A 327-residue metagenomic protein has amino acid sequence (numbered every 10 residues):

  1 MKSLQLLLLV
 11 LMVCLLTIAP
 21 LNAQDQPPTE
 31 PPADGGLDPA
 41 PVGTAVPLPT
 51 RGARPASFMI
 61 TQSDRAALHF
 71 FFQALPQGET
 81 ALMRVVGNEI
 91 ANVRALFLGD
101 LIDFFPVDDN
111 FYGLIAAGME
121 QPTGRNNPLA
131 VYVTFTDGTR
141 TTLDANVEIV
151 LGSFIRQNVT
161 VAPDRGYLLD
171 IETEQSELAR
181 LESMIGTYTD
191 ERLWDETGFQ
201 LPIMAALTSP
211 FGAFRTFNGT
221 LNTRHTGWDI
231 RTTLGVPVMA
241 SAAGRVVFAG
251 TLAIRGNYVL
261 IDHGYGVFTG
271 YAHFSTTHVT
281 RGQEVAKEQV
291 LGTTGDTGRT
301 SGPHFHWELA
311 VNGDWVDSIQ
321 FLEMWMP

Functional and structural regions predicted by a protein language model:
M1-L6: Positively charged n-region of N-terminal signal peptides that target proteins for export
L7-T17: Bacterial N-terminal signal peptides
Q24-A145, L151: Cationic-aromatic interfacial patches
L143-R255: Surface-exposed, glycine-biased beta-strand/turn segments
T226, S241-S275, P303-E308: Zn2+-dependent peptidoglycan hydrolase active-site motif and core
P237-V247, T276-T294: Short, well-structured beta-strand-loop connectors
N257-L260, V267, Q283-P327: Conserved, short, structured surface segments that act as functional micro-motifs
